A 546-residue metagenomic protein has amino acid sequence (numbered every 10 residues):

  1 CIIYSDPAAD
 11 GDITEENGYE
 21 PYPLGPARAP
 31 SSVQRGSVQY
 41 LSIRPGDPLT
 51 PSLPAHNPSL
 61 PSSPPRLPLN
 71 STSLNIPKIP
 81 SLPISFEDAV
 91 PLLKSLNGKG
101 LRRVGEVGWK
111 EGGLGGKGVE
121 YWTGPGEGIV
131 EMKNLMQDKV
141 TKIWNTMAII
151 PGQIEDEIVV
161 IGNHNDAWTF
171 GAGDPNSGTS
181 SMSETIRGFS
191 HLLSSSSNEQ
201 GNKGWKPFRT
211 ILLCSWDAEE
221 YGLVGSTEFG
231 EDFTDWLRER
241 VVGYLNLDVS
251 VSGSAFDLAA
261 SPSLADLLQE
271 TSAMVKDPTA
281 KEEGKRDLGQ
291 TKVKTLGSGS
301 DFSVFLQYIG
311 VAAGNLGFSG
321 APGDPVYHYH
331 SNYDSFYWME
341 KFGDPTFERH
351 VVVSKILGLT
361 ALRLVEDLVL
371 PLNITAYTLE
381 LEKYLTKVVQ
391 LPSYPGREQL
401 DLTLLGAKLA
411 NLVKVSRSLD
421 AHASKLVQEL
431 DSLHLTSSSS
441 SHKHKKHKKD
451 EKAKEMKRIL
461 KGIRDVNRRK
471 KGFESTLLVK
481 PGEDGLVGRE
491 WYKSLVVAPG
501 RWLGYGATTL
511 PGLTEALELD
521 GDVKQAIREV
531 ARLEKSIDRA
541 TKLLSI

Functional and structural regions predicted by a protein language model:
C1-R28, E155, W168, S183 (+2 more regions): A conserved hydrophobic secondary-structure block that centers on an alpha-helix together with its immediately flanking
A9-Y19, T169-G171, G222-G225, G253-D257: Extracytoplasmic/secreted cell-surface and envelope-processing proteins
A27-G100, D156, W216-E340, T346 (+5 more regions): Metal-dependent peptidase/peptidase-like ectodomains
L41-A172, E184-R187, H191, S195-E199: Soluble metallo-hydrolase cores and metallopeptidase-like ectodomains found primarily in the secretory/periplasmic
L135-T141, K292-G297, G504: Short Gly/Pro-enriched turn/cap motifs at secondary-structure boundaries
G188-V224, E239, Y244-L247: Short helix-loop-beta-strand segments that form the rim/entrance of peptidase-like active sites
L212, P322-K383, D520-I546: His/Asp/Glu-rich mid-to-C-terminal helical/loop segments that flank catalytic regions of hydrolases
D450, I463-I546: C-terminal amphipathic alpha-helical interaction region
